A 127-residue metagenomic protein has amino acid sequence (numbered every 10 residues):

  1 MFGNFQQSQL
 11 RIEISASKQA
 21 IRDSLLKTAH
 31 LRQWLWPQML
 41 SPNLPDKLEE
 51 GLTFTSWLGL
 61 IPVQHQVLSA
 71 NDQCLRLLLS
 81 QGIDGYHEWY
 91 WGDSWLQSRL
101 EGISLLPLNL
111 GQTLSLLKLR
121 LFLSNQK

Functional and structural regions predicted by a protein language model:
M1-P45: Hydrophobic ligand-binding cavity/cleft-lining segments
Q7-Q9, I61-Q64, I83-E88: Short, surface-exposed coil-to-beta transition loops
S8-I12, F54, H87, L96-S98: Hydrophobic residues positioned within well-ordered beta-strands of beta-sheet architectures
R11-S15, Q66, Y90: Generic structural detector for well-ordered beta-strands
P42, W57-N71: A short, surface-exposed loop/turn module that caps and links secondary-structure elements
K47-F54, S69-L78: Short, hydrophobic/aromatic-rich segments at coil-to-beta transitions
L48-G51, H65, E88-Y90, R99: C-terminal and inter-domain tail/linker signature
C74-K127: Beta-strand/loop substructures that line and gate deep hydrophobic ligand-binding cavities in soluble
